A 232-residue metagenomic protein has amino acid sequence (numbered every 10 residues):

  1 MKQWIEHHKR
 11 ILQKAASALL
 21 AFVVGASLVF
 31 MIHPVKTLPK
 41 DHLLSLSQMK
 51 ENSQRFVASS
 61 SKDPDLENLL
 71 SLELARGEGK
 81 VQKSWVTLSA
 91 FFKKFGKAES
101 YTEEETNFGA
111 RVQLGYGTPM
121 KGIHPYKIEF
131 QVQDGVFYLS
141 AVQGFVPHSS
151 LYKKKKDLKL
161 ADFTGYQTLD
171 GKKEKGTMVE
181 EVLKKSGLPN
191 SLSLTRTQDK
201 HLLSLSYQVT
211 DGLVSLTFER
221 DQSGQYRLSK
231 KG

Functional and structural regions predicted by a protein language model:
Q3-A21: N-terminal Sec-pathway targeting helices
P34-E67, S71-G77, K83-Y152, Q167-G232: A cross-family detector of function-defining hotspots
Y152-K159: Extended amphipathic alpha-helical interaction segments
A161-T164: Terminal and domain-flanking low-complexity segments
